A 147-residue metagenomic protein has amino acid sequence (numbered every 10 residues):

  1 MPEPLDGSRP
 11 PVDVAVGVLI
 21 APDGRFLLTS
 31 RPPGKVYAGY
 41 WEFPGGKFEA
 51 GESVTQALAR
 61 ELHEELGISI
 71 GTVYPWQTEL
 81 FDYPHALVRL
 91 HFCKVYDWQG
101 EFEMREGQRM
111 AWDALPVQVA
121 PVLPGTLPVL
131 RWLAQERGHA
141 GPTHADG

Functional and structural regions predicted by a protein language model:
M1-P11, Q135-G147: Short, low-complexity, intrinsically disordered N-terminal peptides in bacterial proteins
P2-F26, K47: Conserved N-terminal beta-strand and adjoining loop/helix that marks the start of the Nudix/MutT-like hydrolase domain
D13-A15, G24, V88-H91, Q108: Change "...and in nucleic-acid phosphodiester-cleaving endonucleases..." to "...and in nucleic-acid processing enzymes
V18, L28, L90-K94, W112: Conserved hydrophobic/aromatic beta-strand scaffold that supports enzyme active sites
R25-E64: Conserved Nudix-box catalytic region and its N-terminal flanking loop in Nudix hydrolases and closely related
E65-T72: Short secondary-structure junctions
S69, T78-F102, R109, A134: Active-site-adjacent beta-strand/loop module that shapes the phosphate/pyrophosphate-binding cleft
K94, F102-R137: NUDIX/MutT-family hydrolases
